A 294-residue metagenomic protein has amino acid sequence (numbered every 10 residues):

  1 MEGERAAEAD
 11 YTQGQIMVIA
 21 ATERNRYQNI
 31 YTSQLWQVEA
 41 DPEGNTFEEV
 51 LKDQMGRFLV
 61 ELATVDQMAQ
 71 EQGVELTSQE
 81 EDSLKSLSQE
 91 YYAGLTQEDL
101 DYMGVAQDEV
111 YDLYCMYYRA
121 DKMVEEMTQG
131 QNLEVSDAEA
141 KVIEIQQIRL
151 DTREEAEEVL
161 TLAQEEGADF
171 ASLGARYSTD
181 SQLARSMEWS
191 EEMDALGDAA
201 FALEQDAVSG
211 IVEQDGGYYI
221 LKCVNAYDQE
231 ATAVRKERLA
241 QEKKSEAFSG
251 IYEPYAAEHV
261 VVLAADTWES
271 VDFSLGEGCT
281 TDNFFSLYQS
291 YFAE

Functional and structural regions predicted by a protein language model:
M1-M103: N-terminal targeting/tethering segments
A20, K85-S88, G174-S178, L239: A general structural motif at alpha-helix termini
Y27, L59, A63-L76, S88 (+11 more regions): Sec/Tat-exported extracytoplasmic proteins
T46-A63, E75-D82, E109-Y118, L150-E154 (+4 more regions): Soluble non-cytosolic domains of exported or imported proteins
Q72-E81, F170-G174, S209-V212: Surface-exposed patches in mature extracellular/periplasmic domains of secreted proteins
D99-E158, E192-E294: PPIase-associated folding chaperone regions across multiple families
V159-L196, N225, Q229-E230: Peptidyl-prolyl cis-trans isomerase
